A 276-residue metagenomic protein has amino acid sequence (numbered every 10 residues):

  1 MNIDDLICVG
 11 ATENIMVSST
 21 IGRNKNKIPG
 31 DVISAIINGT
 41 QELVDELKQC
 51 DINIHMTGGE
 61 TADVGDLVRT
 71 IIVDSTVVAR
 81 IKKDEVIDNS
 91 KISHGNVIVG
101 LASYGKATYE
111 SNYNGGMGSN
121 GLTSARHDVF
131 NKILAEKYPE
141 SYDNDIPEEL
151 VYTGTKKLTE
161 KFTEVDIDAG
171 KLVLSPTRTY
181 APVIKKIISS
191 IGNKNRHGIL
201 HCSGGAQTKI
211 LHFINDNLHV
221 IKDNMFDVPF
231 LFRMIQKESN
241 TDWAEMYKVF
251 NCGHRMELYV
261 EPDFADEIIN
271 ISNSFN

Functional and structural regions predicted by a protein language model:
M1-N276: Helix-biased detector of long, well-ordered alpha-helical tracts
